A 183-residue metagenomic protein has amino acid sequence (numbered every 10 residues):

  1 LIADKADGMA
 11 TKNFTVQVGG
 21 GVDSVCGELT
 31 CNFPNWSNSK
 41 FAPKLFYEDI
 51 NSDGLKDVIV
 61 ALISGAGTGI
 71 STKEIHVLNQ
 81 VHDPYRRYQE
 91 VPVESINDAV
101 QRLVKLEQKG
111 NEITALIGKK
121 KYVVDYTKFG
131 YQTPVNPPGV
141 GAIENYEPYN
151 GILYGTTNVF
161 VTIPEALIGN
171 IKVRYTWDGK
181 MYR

Functional and structural regions predicted by a protein language model:
L1-A42: Terminal domain-start segments
A3-A6, F14-G21, I70-P92, R174-R183: Beta-propeller blade repeat segments, especially FG-GAP/WD-type strand-to-loop junctions in 6- to 7-bladed propeller
D4, D83-Y85, V93-R183: Acidic, small-residue rich beta-repeat scaffolds with periodic aromatic anchors
F41-I50, A142-Y149: Beta-propeller blade termini
A42-P43, I59, S71-E74, G139-A142 (+1 more regions): Short, surface-exposed coil-to-beta transition loops
I50-L62, Y149-T157: Acidic/hydrophobic-patterned starts of short beta strands in beta-sheet-rich repeat architectures
A61-S64, L116: Beta-strand C-termini and the immediately following turn/loop, strongest in propeller blades
S64-T68, F160-I163: Short glycine/acidic-enriched loop and turn motifs that connect beta-strands
